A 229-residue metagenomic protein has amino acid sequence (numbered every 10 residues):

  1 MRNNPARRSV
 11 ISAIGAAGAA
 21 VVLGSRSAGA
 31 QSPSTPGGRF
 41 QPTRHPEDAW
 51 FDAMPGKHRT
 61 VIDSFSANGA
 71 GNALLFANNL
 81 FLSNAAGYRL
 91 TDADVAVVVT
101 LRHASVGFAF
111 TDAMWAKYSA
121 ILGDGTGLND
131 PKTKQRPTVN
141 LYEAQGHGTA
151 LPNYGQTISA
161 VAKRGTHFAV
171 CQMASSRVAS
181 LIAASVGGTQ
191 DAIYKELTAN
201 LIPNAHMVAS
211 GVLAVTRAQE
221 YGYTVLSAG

Functional and structural regions predicted by a protein language model:
M1-A17: N-terminal secretory signal peptides and thylakoid transit peptides that target proteins across membranes
G24-K57: C-terminal segment of N-terminal export signals and the immediately downstream linker at the start of the mature
K57, A93-V97, K163-H167, Y221-Y223: Loop/turn elements at helix/coil->beta-strand transitions in domains of secreted/extracellular proteins
A67-G69, H103-F108, F168, M173-V178 (+1 more regions): Solvent-exposed loop/turn segments at secondary-structure junctions within structured extracellular/periplasmic domains
N72-R89: Histidine-anchored nucleotide/phosphate-binding helix
L90-M114: Acidic helix-start/capping segments at beta-turn-to-alpha-helix junctions
S119-A144: A glycine-rich helix N-cap at a beta->alpha junction
A183-G229: Glycine-rich, aromatic-bearing surface loops/beta-hairpins
